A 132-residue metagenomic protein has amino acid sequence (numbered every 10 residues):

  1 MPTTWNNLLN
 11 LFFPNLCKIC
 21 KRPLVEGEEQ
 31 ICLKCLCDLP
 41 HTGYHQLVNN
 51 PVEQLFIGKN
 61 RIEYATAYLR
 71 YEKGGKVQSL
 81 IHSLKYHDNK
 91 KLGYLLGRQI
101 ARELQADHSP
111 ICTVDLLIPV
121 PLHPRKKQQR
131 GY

Functional and structural regions predicted by a protein language model:
M1-Y132: Glycine-rich phosphate/pyrophosphate-handling loop used in enzymes and phosphotransfer proteins
